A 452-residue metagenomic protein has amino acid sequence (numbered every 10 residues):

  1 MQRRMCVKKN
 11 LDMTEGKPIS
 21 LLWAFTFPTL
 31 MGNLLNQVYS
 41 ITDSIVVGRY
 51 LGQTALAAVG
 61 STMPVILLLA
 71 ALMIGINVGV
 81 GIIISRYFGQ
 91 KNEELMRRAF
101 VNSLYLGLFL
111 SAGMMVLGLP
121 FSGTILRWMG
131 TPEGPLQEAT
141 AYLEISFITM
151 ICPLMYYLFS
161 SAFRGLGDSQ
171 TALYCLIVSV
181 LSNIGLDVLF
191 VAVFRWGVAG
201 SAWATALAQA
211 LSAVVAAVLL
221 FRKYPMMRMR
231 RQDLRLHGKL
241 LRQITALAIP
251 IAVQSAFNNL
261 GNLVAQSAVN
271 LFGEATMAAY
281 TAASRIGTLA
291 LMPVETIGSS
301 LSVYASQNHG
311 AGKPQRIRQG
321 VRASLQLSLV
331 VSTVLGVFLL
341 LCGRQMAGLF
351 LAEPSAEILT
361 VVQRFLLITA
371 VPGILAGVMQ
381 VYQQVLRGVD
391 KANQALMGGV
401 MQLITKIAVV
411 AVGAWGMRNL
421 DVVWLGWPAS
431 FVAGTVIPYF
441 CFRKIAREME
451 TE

Functional and structural regions predicted by a protein language model:
M1-T26, I84-I151, V193-I249, A305-P372 (+1 more regions): Short alpha-helical transmembrane segments in multi-pass integral membrane proteins
M13-L51, P64-G79, I83, L108-M115 (+6 more regions): N-terminal transmembrane alpha-helices
A24-D43, I145, Y156, S179 (+4 more regions): Transmembrane helical elements of multi-pass membrane transporters/channels
T29, N33, I45, R49 (+18 more regions): Transmembrane alpha-helix boundary and packing residues in multipass membrane permease domains and related
M31, L35, Y39, L69-M73 (+14 more regions): Residue-level hotspots within pore-lining transmembrane alpha-helices of multi-pass secondary transporters
V38-A57, L126-E133, L189-W196, A256-R285 (+4 more regions): Helix-terminus/linker motif at the lipid-water interface of multi-pass membrane proteins
L56-V116, P153-A172, A279-G343, A376-G398: Small-residue-rich hydrophobic transmembrane alpha-helices
N77, I145-R164, A172-N183, S201-A216 (+4 more regions): Short runs within selected transmembrane alpha-helices of multi-pass transporters and secretion channels
